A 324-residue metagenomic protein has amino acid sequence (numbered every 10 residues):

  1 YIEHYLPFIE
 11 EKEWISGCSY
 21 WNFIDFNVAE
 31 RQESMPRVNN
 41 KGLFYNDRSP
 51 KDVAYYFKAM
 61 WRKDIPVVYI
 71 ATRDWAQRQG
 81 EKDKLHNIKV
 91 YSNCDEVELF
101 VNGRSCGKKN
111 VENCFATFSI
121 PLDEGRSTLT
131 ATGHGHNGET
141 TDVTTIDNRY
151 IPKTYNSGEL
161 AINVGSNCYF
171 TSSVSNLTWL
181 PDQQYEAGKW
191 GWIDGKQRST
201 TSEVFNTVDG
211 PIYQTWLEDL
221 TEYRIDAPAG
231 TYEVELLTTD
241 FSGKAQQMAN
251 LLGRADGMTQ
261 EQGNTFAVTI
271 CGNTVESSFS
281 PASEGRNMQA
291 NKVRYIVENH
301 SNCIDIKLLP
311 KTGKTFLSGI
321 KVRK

Functional and structural regions predicted by a protein language model:
Y1-C106, N110, S119-P121, T132-T140: Extended substrate-binding grooves/exosites of carbohydrate-active enzymes
N102-N113, E276-S283: Solvent-exposed serine/threonine-rich low-complexity stretches and specific carbohydrate-binding patches
E112-T117, N287-N291: Aromatic sugar-binding surface patches on proteins that engage polysaccharides or sugar-phosphate polymers
F115-I120, E222-D226: Short, surface-exposed beta-strand/beta-hairpin micro-motifs centered on an aromatic residue
I120-R126, E298-H300: Surface-exposed, short loops/turns at beta-strand junctions within beta-sandwich domains
R126-G135, I304-L309: Short, aromatic- and glycine-rich surface loops/edge beta-strands on solvent-exposed regions
R149-K324: Compositionally biased, intrinsically disordered or flexible polar/acidic segments
